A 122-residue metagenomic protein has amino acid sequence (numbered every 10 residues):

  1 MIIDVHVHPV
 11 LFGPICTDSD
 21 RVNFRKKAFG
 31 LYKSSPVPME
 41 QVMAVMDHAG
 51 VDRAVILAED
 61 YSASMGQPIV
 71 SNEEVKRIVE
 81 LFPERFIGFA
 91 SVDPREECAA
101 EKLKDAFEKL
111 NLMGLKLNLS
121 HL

Functional and structural regions predicted by a protein language model:
M1-E59, S64-G66: An N-terminally biased module of ancient metal coordination in phosphate/nucleic-acid-related enzymes
D52-R53, Y61-L122: Active-site gating/metal-coordination segments in enzymes
